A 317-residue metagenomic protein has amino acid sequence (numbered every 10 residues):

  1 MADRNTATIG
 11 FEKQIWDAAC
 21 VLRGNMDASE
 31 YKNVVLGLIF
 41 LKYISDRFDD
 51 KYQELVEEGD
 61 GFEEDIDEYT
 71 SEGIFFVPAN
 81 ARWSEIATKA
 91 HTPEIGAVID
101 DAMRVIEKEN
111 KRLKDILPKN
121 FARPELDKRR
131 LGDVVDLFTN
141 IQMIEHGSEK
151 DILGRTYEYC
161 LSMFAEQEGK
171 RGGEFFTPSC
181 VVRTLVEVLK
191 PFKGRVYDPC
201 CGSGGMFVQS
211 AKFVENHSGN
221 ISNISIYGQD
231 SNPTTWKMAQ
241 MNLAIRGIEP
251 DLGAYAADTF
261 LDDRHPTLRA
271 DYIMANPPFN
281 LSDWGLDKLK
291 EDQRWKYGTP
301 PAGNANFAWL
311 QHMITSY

Functional and structural regions predicted by a protein language model:
M1-F192, D251-R264: Non-catalytic, mostly N-terminal accessory regions of nucleic-acid modification and defense proteins
T6, G10-D17, V35, I39 (+9 more regions): Generic recognition of stable, solvent-exposed alpha-helical segments in well-folded globular domains
A19, R23, G172-G173, A257 (+3 more regions): Generic secondary-structure boundary/loop-capping signal
P124, H146, G228-N232, Y272 (+2 more regions): Hydrophobic alpha-helical scaffolding
Q167, I221-S222, W295-K296: A short, mixed-charge helix-start or loop-turn motif at secondary-structure junctions
R171-A275, N280-W284, L289-E291: Conserved S-adenosyl-L-methionine
F279-A308, H312: Mobile active-site "lid"/loop adjacent to the S-adenosyl-L-methionine
Y317: Helix-to-beta-strand junctions that scaffold the AdoMet/dcAdoMet cofactor pocket in Class I SAM-dependent enzymes
